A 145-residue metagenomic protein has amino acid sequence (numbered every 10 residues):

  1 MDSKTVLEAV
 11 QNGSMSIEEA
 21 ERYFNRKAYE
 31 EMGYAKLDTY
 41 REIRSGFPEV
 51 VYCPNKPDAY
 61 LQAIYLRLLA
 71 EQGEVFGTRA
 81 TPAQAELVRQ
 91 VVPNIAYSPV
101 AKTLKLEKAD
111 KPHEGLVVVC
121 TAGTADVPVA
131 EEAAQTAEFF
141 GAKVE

Functional and structural regions predicted by a protein language model:
M1-T81, E86, Q90-V91, I95: Long amphipathic alpha-helical segments
I17-E18, I43-S45, D110-G115, F140: A short alpha-helix capping/helix-coil boundary motif
K56, D110, G123: A broadly conserved detector of short glycine/acidic/proline-rich loop/turn motifs that flank catalytic sites and bind
Q72, P99, P112-G115: Short connector loops at helix/strand junctions that flank enzyme active sites, especially segments positioning acidic
V92-P99, V117: A short alpha->loop->secondary-structure connector
K102-K111: Self-splicing inteins and homing endonuclease
E114-E145: Glycine-rich phosphate/diphosphate-binding loop of Rossmann-like nucleotide-binding domains
